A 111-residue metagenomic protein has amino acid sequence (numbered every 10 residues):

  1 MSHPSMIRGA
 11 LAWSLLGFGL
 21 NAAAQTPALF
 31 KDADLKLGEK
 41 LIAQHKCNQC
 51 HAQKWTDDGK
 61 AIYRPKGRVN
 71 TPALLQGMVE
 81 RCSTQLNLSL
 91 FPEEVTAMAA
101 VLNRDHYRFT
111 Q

Functional and structural regions predicted by a protein language model:
M1-D32, F109-Q111: N-terminal export/targeting leaders of redox proteins
S5, K66-G67, E94: Solvent-exposed, flexible loop/coil residues
A23-I42, T84-N87: Electrostatic cytochrome c docking/interface patches
D32, V69-A73, S89-E93: Soluble non-cytosolic domains of exported or imported proteins
L35-K40, N48-T84: Gly/Gly-Pro-rich "capping" loops immediately C-terminal to redox-active cysteine motifs in periplasmic/lumenal
H45: Cys/His-enriched microdomains
L88-Q111: C-terminal capping alpha-helices of c-type cytochrome domains
